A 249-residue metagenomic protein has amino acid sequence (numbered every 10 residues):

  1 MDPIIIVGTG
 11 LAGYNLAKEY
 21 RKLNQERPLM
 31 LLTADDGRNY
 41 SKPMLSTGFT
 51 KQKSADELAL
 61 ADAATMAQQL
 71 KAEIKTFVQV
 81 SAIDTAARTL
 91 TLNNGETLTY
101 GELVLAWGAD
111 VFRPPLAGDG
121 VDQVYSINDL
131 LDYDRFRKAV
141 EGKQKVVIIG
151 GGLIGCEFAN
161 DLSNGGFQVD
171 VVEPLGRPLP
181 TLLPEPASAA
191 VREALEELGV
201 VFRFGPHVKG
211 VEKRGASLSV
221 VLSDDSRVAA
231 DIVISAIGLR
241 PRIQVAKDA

Functional and structural regions predicted by a protein language model:
M1-I5, L60-V147, V221-R227, D231-I237 (+2 more regions): FAD-binding core/adjacent interface of flavoenzyme oxidoreductases
D2-A72, D161-L182: Beta1-alpha1 glycine-rich phosphate/pyrophosphate-binding loop at the start of Rossmann-like nucleotide-binding domains
G10-L11, D36, A109-V111, L131 (+3 more regions): Residue-level detector of alpha-helix initiation sites
G13, K42, A63, R113 (+4 more regions): A general structural signal for well-ordered alpha-helical segments in protein cores
G13-L16, W107, G155-F158: Short glycine/serine/threonine-rich phosphate/pyrophosphate-binding segments that cradle anionic phosphate groups
L29, A72-I74, V124, V169 (+2 more regions): Generic structural signal for residues in well-ordered beta-strands
A59, K145, I154-E212: Rossmann-like dinucleotide-binding cores of NAD(P)H-dependent redox enzymes
T76-A87, F204-A216: A conserved short coil-to-beta-strand element within the FAD-binding core of flavoproteins
